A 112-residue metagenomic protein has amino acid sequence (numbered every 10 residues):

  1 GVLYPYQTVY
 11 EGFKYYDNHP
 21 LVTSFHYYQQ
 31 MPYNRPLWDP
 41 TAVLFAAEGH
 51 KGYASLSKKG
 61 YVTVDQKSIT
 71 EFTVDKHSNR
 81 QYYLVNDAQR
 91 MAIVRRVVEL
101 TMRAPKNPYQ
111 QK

Functional and structural regions predicted by a protein language model:
G1-K112: N-terminal acidic, glycine/proline-rich low-complexity segments
